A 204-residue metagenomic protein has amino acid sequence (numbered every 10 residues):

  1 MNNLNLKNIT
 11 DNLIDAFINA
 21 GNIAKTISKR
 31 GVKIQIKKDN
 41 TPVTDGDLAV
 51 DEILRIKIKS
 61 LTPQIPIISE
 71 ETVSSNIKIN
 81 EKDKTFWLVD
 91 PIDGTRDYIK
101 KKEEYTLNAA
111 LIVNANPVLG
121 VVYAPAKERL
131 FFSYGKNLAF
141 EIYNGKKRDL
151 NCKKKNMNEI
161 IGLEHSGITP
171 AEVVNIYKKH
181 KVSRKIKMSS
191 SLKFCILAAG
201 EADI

Functional and structural regions predicted by a protein language model:
M1-I92: N-terminal subdomain of lithium-sensitive/metallo-dependent phosphomonoesterases centered on the IMPase/IPPase/PAP
A20, A24, D47, I58 (+5 more regions): Residue-level signal for inorganic ion chemistry
V32-I34, A139, H180-I186: Short secondary-structure junctions
D39, T72, N144, G167 (+1 more regions): Residues that form or immediately flank small-molecule/cofactor binding pockets and catalytic motifs
L48, E52, E71, P91-G94 (+4 more regions): Generic detector of well-ordered alpha-helical packing
E81-F140: DPxDG-like acidic metal-binding loop motif
C152-I204: An extended, acidic
